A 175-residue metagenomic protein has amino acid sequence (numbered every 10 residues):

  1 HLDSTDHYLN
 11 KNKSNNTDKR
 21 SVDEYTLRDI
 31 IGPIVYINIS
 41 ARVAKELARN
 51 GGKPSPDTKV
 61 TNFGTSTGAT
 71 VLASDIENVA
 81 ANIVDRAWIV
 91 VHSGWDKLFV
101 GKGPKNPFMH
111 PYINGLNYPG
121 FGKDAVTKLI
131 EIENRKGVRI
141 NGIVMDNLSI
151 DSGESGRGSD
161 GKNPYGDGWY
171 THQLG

Functional and structural regions predicted by a protein language model:
L2-G175: Active-/binding-site microenvironments in catalytic and ligand-binding cores
